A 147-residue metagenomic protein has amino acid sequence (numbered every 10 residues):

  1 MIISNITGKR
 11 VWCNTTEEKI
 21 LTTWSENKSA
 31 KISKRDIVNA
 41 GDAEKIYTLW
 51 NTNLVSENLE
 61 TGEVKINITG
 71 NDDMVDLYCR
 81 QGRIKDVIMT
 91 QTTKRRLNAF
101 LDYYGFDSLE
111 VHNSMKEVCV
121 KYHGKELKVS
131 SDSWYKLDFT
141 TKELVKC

Functional and structural regions predicted by a protein language model:
M1-C147: Terminal leader/tail segments of proteins
